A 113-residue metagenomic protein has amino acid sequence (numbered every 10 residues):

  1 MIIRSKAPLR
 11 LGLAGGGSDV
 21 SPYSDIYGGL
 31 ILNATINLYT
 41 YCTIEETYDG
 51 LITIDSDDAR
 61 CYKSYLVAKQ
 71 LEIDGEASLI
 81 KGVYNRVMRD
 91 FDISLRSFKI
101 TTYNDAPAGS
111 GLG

Functional and structural regions predicted by a protein language model:
M1-L112: ATP-binding N-lobe of GHMP and related small-molecule kinases
